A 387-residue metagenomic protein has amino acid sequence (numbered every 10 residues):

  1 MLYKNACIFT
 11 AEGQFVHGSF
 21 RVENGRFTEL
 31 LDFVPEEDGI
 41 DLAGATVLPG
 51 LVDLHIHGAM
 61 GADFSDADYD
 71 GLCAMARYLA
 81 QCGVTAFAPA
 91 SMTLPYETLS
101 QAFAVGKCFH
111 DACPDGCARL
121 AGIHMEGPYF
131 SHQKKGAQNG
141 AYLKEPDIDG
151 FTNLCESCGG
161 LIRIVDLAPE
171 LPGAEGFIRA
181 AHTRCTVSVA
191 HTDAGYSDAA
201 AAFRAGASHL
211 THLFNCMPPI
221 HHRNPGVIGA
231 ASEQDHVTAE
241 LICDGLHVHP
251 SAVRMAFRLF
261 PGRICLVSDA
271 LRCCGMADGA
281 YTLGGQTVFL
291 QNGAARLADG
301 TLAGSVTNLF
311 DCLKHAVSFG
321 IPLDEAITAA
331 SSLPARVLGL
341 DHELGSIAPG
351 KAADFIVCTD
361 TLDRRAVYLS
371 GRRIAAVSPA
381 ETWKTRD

Functional and structural regions predicted by a protein language model:
M1-V34, Y368: N-terminal metal-binding scaffold of metallo-dependent hydrolase/deaminase domains
M1-Y3, V34-C73, R77: Replace "His-x-His-based motif
A6, R336, S346-D387: C-terminal cap of metal-dependent C-N hydrolases
L51, G58-A67, G83, A88-T98 (+1 more regions): Active-site loop-to-helix "anion-binding N-cap" substructures in soluble metabolic enzymes
H57, C73-A102, A118-S131, C158-E170 (+3 more regions): Divalent metal-dependent hydrolysis catalytic cores, especially in the metallo-beta-lactamase
R77-A88, S131-G159, A201-L213, N224 (+2 more regions): Active-site gating loops and adjacent loop-to-helix segments of metal-dependent hydrolytic enzymes
E156-M276: Active-site core of metal-dependent hydrolases
G229-A239, F257-C358: His/Asp/Glu-enriched, well-ordered alpha-helical/loop segment that forms or immediately abuts the divalent-metal
